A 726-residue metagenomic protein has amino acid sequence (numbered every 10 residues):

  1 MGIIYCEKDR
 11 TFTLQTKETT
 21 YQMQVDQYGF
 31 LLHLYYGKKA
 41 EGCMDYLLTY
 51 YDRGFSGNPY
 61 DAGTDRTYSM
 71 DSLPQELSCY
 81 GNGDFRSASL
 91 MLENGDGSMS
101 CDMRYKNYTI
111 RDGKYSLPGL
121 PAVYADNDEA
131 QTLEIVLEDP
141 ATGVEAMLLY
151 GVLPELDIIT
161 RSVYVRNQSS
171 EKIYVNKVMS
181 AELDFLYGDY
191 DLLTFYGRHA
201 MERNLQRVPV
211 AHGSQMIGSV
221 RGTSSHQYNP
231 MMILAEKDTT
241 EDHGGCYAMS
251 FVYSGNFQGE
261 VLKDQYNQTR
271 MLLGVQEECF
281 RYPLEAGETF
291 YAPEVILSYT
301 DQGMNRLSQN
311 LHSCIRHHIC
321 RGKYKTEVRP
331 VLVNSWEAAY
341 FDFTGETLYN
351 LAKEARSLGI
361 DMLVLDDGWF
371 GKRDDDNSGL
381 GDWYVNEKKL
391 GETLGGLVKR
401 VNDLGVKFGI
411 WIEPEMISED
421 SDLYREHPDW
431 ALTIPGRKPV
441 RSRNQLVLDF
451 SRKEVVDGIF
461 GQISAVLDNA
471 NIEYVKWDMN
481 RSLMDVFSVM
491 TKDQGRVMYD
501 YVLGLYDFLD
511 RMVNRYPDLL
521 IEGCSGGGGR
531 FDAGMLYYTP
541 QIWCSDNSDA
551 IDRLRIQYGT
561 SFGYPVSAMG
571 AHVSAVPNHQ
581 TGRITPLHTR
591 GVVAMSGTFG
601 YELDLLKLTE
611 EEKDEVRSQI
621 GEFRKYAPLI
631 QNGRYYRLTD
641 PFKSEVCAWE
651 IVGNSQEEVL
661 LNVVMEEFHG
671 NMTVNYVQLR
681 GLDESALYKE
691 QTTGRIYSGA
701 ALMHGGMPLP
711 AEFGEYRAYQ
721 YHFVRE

Functional and structural regions predicted by a protein language model:
Y5, R10-L14, Y21, L31-L262 (+2 more regions): Polysaccharide-binding surfaces and accessory modules of carbohydrate-active proteins
E18, V163, G287, V333 (+6 more regions): Conserved, mostly hydrophobic/aromatic
D71-K114, H243-G255, Y299-K323, I360-D367 (+3 more regions): Glycine-rich, aromatic-flanked loop segments that form ligand/cofactor-binding clefts across common enzyme folds
S98-Y105, Y282-D301, R717-F723: Short Pro-Gly-centered flexible turn/kink motifs
E241, D640-D683: Carbohydrate-binding surface patches
Y324-G461, Y474: Aromatic-lined carbohydrate-binding/catalytic grooves of carbohydrate-active enzymes
G391-T393, E426-H427, A431-P586, T598 (+2 more regions): Active-site neighborhood of glycoside hydrolase catalytic domains
G699-E726: C-terminal beta-strand-rich structural cap/linker in extracellular carbohydrate-active enzymes
